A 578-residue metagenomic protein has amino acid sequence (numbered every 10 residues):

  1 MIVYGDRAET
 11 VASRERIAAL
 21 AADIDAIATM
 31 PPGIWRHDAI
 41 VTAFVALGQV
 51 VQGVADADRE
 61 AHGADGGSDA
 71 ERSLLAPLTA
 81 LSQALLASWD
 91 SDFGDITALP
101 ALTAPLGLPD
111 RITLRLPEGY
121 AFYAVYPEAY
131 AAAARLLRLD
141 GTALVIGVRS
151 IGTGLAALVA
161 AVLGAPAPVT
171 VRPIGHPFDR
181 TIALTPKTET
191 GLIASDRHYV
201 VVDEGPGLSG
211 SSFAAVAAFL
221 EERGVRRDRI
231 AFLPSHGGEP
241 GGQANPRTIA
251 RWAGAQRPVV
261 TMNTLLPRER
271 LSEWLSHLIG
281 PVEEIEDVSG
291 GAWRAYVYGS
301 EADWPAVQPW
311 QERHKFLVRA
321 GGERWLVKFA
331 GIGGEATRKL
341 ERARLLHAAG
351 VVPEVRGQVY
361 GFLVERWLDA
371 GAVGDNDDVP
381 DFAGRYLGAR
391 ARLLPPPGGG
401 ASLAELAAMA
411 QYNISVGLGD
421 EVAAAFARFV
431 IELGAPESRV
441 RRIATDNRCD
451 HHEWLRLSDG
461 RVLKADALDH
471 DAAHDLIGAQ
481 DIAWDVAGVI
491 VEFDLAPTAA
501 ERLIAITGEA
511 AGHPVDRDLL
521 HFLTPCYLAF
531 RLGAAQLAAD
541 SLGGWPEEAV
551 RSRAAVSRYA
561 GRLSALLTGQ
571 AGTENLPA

Functional and structural regions predicted by a protein language model:
M1-P309, G371-D378, P395-G398: PRPP-associated nucleotide enzymes
S150-I151, V307-E312, S438, T445-R448: A short catalytic or substrate-binding loop motif that flags glycine-/basic-rich loops and adjacent residues that bind
V200-V201, I443-T445, L463: Residue-level marker for buried hydrophobic side chains located in beta-strands that build the well-ordered beta-sheet
E204, D446-E453: Gly/Thr-rich phosphate-binding beta-strand-loop-beta motif of the actin/hexokinase/Hsp70
V297-F429, G460, A467-A529: Conserved ATP-binding subdomain of kinase catalytic cores across diverse folds
P396-N447, L457-D459, S552-G572: An alpha-helical support segment within catalytic cores of ATP-dependent transferases
E453-A465: Conserved protein kinase catalytic/activation segment
A487, E501-G572: Helix-rich C-terminal or lid/interface subdomains of diverse kinases
